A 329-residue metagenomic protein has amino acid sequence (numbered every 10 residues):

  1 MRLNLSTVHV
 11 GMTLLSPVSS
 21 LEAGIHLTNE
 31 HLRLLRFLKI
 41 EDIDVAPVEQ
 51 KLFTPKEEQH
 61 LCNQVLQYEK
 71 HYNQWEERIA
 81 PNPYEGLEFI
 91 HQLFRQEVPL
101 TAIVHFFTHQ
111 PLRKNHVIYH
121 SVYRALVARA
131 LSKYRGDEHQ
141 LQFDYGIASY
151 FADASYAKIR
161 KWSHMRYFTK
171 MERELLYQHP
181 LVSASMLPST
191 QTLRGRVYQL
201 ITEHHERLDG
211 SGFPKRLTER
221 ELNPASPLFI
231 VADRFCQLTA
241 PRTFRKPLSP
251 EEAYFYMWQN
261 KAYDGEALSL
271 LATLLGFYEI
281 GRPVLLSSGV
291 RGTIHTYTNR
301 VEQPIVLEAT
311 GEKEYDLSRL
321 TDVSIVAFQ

Functional and structural regions predicted by a protein language model:
M1-Q92, L100, K246-Q329: Terminal helices and disordered tails flanking the catalytic cores of nucleotide-processing hydrolases
V10-L14, F107-T108, W162-S163, A232: A short alpha-helix capping/helix-coil boundary motif
I25, H31, R166, E172 (+6 more regions): Solvent-exposed, flexible loop/coil residues
I40, D137, T192-L193: Helix N-cap/coil-helix junction residues
A46-Y177, V182, P188: Acidic/His-rich, divalent-metal-binding segments that scaffold phosphate/diphosphate chemistry
P111-L112, M165-R173, E221-A225, L275-Y278 (+1 more regions): Short alpha-helical linear motifs
R124, I147-K158, E174-S185, S189-S269 (+3 more regions): Alpha-helical scaffolding flanking metal-ion-dependent phosphate/phosphodiester catalytic sites
